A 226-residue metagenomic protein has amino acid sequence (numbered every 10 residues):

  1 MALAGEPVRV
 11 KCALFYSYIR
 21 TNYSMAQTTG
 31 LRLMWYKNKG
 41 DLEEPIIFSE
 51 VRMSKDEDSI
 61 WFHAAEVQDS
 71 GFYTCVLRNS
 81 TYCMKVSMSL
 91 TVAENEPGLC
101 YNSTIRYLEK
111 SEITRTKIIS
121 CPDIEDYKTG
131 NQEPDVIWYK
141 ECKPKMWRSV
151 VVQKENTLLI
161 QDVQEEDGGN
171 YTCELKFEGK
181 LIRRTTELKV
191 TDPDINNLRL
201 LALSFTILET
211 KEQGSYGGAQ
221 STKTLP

Functional and structural regions predicted by a protein language model:
M1-A2, I105-S111, A202-L208: Short beta-strand segments of immunoglobulin-like
V8-A13, T116-D123, S215: A short beta-strand segment in extracellular, disulfide-stabilized domains
S17-F48, I124-W147, Q213-P226: N-terminal V-set
F48-F72, L77-T81, Y107-K110, R148-G179: Extracellular beta-strand/loop-rich beta-sandwich domains predominantly from IgSF
T74-E96, E174-D194: Extracellular/luminal immunoglobulin-like beta-sandwich modules
P97-R106, D194-L201: Proline-enriched interdomain boundary motifs that mark the N-terminal boundary and often initiate the first structured
